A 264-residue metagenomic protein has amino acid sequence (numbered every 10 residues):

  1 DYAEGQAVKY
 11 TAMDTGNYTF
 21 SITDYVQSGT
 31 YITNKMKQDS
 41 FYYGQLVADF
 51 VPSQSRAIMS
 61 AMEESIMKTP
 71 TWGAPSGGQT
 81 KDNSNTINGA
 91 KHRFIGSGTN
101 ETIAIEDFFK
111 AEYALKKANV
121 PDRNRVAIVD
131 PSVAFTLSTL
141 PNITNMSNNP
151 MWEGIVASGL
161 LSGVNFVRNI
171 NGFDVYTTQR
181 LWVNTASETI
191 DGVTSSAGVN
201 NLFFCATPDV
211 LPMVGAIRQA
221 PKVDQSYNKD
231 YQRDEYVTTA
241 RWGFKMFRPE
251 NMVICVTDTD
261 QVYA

Functional and structural regions predicted by a protein language model:
D1-Q27: Assembly/oligomerization interface modules of large self-assembling protein complexes
S21, N88-E106, T139-A264: Sequence/fold signature of self-assembling virion shell proteins
T23-Y25, G29, D122, K229-R233: A general secondary-structure signal for short beta-strands and their flanking turns/coil in non-transmembrane regions
Q27-F41, F108-N148: Structured, hydrophobic secondary-structure cores that serve as assembly/anchoring elements
K37-Y43, V223, Y227: Extended, non-catalytic structural segments that build the interaction scaffolds of large macromolecular assemblies
S40-A118, I254-A264: Alpha-helical scaffold segments that mediate packing/assembly in large oligomeric complexes
